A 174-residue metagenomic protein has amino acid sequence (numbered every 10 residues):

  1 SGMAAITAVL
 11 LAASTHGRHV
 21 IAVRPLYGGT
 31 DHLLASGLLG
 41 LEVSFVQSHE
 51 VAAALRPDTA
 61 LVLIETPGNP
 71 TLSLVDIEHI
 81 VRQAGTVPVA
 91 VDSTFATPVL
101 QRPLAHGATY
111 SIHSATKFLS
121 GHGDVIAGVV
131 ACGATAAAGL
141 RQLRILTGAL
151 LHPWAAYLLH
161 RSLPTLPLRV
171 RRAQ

Functional and structural regions predicted by a protein language model:
S1-Q174: Conserved PLP-enzyme active-site core in the AAT-like
